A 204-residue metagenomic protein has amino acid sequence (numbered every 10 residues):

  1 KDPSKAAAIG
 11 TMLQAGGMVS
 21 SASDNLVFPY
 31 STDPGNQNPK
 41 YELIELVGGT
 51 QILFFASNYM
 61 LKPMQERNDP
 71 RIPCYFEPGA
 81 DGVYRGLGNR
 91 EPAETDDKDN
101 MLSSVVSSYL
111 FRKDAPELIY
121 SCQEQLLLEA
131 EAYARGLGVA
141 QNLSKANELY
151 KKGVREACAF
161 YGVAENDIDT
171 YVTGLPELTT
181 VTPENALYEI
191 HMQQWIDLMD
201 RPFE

Functional and structural regions predicted by a protein language model:
K5-E129, A134-R135, Q141-D197, F203: Hydrophobic-face positions in mid-chain alpha helices that act as interaction patches
